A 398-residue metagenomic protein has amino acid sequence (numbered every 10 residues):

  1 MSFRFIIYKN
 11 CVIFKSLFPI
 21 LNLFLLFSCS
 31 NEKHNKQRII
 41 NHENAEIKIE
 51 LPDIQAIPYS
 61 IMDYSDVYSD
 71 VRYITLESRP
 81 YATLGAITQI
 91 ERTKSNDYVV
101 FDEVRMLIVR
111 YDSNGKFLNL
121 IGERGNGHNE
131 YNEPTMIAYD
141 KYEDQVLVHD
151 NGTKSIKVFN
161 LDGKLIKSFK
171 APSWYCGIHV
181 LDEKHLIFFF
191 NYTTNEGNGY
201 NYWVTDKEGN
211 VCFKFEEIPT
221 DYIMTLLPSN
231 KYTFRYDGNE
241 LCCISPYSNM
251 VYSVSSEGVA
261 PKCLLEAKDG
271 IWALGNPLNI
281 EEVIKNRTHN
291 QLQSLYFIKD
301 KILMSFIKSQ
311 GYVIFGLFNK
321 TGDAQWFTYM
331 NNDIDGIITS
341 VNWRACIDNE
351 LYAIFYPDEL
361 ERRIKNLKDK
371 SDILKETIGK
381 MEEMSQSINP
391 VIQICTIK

Functional and structural regions predicted by a protein language model:
M1-K48: Bacterial Sec-dependent N-terminal signal peptides
C29-K398: Eukaryotic scaffold repeat domains enriched in small/polar residues
